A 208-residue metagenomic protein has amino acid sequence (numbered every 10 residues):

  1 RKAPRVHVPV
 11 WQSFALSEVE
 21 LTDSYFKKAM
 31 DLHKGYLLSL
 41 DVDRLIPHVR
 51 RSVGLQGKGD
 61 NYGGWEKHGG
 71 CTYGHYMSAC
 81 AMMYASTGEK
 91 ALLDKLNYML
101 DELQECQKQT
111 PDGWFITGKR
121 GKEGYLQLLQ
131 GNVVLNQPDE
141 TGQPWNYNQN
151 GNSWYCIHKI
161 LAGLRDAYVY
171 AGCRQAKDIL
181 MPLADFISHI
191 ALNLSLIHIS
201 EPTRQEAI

Functional and structural regions predicted by a protein language model:
R1-T72, A91, N97-P138, R174: Low-complexity, Ser/Thr/Pro/Gly-enriched N-terminal "stalk/linker" regions
E18-V19, S24-K28, Y76-K90, H158-R174 (+1 more regions): Well-ordered alpha-helical scaffold segments within catalytic/enzyme domains
L21, R44, H48, C71 (+4 more regions): Generic alpha-helical secondary structure signal
E66-G70, S86, N150, W154 (+1 more regions): Alpha-solenoid helical-repeat scaffolds
M83, L96, L103, A167 (+2 more regions): Alpha-helical solenoid scaffolds that mediate protein-protein interactions, centered on TPR/SEL1-like repeats but also
S86-Y98, N152-Y155: Aromatic- and glycine-enriched glycan-recognition loops and surfaces that form the carbohydrate-binding subsites
L129-G151, L183-L196: Asp-box/WD-like beta-propeller blade repeats and closely related beta-sheet repeat scaffolds
I197-I208: Single conserved hydrophobic/aromatic residue that forms the stacking wall/gate of nucleotide- or nucleobase-binding
